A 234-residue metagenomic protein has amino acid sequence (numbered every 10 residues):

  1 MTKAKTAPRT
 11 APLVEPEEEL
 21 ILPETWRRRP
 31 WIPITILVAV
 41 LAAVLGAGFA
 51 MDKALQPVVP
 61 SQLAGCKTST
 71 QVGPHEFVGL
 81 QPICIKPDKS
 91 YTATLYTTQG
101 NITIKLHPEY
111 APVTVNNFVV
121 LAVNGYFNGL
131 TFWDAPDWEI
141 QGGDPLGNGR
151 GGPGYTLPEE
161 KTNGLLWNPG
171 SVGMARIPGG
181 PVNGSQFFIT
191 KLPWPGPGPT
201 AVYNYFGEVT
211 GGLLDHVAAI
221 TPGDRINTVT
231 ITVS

Functional and structural regions predicted by a protein language model:
M1-S234: Cyclophilin-like peptidyl-prolyl cis-trans isomerases
